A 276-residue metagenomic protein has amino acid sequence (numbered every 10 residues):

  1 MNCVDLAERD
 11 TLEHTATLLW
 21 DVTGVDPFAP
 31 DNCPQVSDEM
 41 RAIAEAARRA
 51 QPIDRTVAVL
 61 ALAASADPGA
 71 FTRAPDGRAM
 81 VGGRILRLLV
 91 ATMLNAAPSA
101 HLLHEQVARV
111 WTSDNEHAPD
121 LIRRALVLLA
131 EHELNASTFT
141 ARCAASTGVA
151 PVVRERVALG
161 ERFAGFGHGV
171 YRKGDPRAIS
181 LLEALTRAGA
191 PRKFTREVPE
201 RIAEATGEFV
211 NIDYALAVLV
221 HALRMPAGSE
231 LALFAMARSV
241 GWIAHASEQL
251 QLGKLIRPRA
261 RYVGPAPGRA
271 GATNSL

Functional and structural regions predicted by a protein language model:
M1-L276: Hydrophobic alpha-helical bundle cores within soluble ligand-binding/oligomerization subdomains
